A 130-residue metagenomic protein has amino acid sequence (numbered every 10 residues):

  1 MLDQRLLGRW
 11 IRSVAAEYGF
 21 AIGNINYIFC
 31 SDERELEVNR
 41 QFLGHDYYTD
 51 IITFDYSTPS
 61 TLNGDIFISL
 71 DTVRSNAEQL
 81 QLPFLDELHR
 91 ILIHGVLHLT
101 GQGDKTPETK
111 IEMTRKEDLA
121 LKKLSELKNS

Functional and structural regions predicted by a protein language model:
M1-H89, L99-S130: An acidic/histidine-cluster motif and surrounding catalytic segment that typifies divalent-metal-assisted enzyme active
